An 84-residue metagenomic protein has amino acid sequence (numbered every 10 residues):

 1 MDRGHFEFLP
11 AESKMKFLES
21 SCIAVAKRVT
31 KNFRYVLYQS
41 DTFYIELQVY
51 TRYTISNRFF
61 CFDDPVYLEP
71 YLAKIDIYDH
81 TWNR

Functional and structural regions predicted by a protein language model:
M1-R84: Polybasic/polar functional segments that serve as interface/processing modules
